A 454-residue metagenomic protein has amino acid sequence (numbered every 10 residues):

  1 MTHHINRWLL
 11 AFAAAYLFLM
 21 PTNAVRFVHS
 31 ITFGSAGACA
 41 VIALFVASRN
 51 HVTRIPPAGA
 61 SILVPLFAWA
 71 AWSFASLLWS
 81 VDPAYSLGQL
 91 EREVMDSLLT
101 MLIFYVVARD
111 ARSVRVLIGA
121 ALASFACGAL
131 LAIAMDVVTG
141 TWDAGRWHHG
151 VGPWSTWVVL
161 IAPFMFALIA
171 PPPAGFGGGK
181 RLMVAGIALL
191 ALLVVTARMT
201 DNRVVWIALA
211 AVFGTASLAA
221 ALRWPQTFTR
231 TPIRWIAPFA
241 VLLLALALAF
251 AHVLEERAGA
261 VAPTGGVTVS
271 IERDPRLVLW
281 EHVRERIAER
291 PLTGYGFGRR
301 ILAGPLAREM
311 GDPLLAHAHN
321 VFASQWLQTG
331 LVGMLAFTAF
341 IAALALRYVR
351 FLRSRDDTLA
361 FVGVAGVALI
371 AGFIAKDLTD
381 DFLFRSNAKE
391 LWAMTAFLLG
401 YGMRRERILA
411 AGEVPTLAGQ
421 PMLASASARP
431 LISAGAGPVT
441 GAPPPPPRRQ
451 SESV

Functional and structural regions predicted by a protein language model:
M1-A75, V81-Y85, R109-L122, L168-V184 (+3 more regions): Transmembrane signal-anchor hairpin modules in multi-pass inner-membrane enzymes, especially those that act on
A14-Y16, A40, A70, F74 (+6 more regions): Alpha-helical transmembrane segments of multi-pass inner-membrane proteins
L17-A38, T53-A60, A70-D96, V106-V116 (+5 more regions): Interfacial transmembrane-helix termini
A38-I42, L209, F213, V364-K376 (+1 more regions): Transmembrane alpha-helices of multi-pass inner-membrane enzymes
P65-A68, L90-M101, P153-F164, L209-F213 (+5 more regions): Alpha-helical transmembrane segments of multi-pass membrane proteins
A134, M199, S217-I271, E281-E289 (+2 more regions): A membrane-periplasm/extracellular boundary helix in multi-pass inner-membrane enzymes that assemble envelope glycans
V267-E281, E285, E289, T293-T329: Long extracytoplasmic/lumenal interhelical loops at the membrane interface of multi-pass membrane proteins
L331-G372: Hydrophobic transmembrane alpha-helices and their immediate junctions
